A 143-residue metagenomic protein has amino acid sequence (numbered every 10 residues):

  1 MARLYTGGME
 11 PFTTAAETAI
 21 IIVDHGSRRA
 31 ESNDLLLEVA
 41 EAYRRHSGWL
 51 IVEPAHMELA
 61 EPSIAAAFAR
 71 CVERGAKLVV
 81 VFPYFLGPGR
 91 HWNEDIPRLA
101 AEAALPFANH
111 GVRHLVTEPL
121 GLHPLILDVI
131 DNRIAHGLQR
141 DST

Functional and structural regions predicted by a protein language model:
M1-T143: Active-site-proximal alpha-helix that buttresses catalytic centers in soluble enzyme cores
